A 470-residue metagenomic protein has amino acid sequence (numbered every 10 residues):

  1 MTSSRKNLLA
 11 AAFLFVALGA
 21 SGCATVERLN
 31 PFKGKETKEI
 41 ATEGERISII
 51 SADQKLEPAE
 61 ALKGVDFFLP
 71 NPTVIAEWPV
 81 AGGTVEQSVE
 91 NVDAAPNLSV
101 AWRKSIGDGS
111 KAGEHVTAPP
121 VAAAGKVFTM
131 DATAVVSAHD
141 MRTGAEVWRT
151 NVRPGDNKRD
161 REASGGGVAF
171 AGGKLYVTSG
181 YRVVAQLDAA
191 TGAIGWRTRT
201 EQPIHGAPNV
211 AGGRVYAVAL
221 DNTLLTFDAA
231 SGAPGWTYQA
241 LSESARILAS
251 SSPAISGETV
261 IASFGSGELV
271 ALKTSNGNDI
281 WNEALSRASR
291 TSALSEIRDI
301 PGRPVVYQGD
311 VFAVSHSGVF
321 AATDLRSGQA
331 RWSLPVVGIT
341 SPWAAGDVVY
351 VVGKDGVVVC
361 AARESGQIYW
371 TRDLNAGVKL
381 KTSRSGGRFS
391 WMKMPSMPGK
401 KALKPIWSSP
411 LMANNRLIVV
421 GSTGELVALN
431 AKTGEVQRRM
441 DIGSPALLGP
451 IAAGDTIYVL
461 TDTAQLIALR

Functional and structural regions predicted by a protein language model:
G19-G22: C-terminal motif of bacterial Sec signal peptides marking the signal peptidase cleavage site
A24-E27: Bacterial signal peptide processing site
I40-E60, G64-A101, D279: Blade/loop signatures of beta-propeller domains
I75-A76, A124-G125, G172-G173, G212-G213 (+5 more regions): Short coil/turn segments that connect the beta-strands within blades of beta-propeller domains
W102-V121, R149-A169, G195-A211, P234-S256 (+4 more regions): Extracytoplasmic beta-rich repeat domains
D140-T143, D188-G192, D228-G232, T274-G277 (+4 more regions): Short loop/turn segments that connect beta-strands within beta-propeller blades
I442-R470: Blade-level signature of beta-propeller repeat domains, shared across WD40, Kelch, NHL, RCC1 and BNR/Asp-box propellers
